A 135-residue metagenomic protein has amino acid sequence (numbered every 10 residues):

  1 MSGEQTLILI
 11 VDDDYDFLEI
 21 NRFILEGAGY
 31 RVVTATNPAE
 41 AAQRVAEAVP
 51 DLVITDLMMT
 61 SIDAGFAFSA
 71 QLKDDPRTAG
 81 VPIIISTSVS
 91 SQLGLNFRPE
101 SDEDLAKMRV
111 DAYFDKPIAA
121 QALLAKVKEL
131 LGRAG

Functional and structural regions predicted by a protein language model:
M1-L7, D115, A119-G135: Non-catalytic signal-transmission and effector/linker regions of two-component phosphorelay proteins
D12-D13, D56, K116: Acidic di-acidic motifs
Y15-V33: Two-component/phosphorelay signaling modules centered on CheY-like receiver
T34-L52: Acidic, metal-coordinating helix/loop segments flanking the phosphotransfer/catalytic sites of two-component signaling
Q43, F66-A79: Short amphipathic alpha-helix used as the core "switch/output" element in two-component signaling
V49-D51, R77-I84: His-Asp phosphorelay/catalytic-motif detector in bacterial-type signaling
D56-L57, T87: Active-site residues of response regulator receiver
D63-A67, S88-F114, Q121, A125: Alpha4 helix (beta4-alpha4-beta5 surface) of REC/receiver domains from two-component response regulators
